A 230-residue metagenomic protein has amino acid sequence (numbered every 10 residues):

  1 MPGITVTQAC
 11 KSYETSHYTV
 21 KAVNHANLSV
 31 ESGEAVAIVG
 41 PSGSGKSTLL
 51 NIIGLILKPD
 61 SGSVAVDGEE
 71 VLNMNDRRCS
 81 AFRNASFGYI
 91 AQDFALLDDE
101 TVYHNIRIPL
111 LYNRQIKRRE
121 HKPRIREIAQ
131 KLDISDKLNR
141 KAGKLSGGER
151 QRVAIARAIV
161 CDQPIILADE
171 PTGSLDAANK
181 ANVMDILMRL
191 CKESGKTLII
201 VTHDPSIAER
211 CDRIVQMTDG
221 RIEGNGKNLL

Functional and structural regions predicted by a protein language model:
G3-I4, A9-A26, V30-S194, L198-R210 (+1 more regions): ABC family nucleotide-binding domain
I214-K227: H-loop (His-switch) and adjacent beta-strand-loop-beta switch element of ABC-type ATPase nucleotide-binding domains
